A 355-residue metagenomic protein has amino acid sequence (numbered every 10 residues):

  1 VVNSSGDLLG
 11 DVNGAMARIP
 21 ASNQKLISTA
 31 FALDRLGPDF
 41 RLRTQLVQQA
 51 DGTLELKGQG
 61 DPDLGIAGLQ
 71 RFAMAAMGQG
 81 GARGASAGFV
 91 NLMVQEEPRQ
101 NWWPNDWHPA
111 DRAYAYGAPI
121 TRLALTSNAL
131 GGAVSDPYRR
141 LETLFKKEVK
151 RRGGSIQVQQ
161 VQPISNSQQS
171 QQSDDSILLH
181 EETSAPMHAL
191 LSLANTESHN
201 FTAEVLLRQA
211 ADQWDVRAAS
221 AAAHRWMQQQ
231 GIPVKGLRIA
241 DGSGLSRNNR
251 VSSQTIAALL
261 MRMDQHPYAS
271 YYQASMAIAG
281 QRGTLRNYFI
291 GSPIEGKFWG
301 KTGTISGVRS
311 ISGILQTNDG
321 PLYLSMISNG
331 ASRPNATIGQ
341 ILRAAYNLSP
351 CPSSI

Functional and structural regions predicted by a protein language model:
V1-R140, R152-S192, T196-N200: Active-site-adjacent loops and short helices of periplasmic peptidoglycan-processing enzymes
L9-D11, L207-I355: Small-residue-rich helix-loop
F31-A32, Q79, T126, L144 (+6 more regions): Generic structural signal for bulky hydrophobic/aromatic residues embedded in well-ordered secondary structure
A32-P38, K147, R151, Q265 (+1 more regions): Short, intrinsically disordered, mixed-charge
L42, T143, S310-I311: Residue-level marker for the onset of beta-strands and adjacent loop->beta junctions in well-ordered domains
Q45, E55, N91-M93, R122-A124 (+7 more regions): Generic structural signal for residues positioned in beta-strands
A73-G81, K146, Q228, M261 (+1 more regions): Generic structural signal for well-ordered alpha-helical scaffold segments
S86-A87, A129-Y271, S275: A small/polar active-site loop signature that marks catalytic segments
